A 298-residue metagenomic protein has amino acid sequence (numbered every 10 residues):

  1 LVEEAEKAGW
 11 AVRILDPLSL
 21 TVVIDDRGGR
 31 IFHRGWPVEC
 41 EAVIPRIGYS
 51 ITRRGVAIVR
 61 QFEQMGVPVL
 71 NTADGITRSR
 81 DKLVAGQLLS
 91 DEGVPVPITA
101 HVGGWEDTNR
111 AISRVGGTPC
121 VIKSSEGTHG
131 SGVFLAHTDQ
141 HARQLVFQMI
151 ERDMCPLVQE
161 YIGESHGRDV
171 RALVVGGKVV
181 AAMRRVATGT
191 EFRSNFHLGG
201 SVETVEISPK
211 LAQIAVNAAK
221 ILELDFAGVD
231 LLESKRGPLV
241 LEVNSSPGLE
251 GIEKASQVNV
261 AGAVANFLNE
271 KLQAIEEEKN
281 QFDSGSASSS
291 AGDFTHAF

Functional and structural regions predicted by a protein language model:
L1-L70, V84, D283: ATP-binding N-terminal substructure of ATP-dependent carboxylate-amine bond-forming enzymes
E6, W10-P17, V59-S131: A conserved helix-loop-beta module that forms one wall/lid of the active-site cleft in ATP-utilizing catalytic domains
Y49, N244-S256: Glycine-rich phosphate/pyrophosphate-binding beta-alpha loops
I98, T118-I122, P156-E160, F226-V229: A short linear hydrophobic-aromatic micro-motif
C120, V180-A181, A227, L239-L241: Protein kinase-like catalytic core scaffold
V121, L173, L232-E233: Conserved protein-kinase catalytic-loop segment immediately C-terminal to the catalytic Asp of the HRD motif
S131-L222: Phosphate-binding site of ATP-dependent enzymes
R152-C155, E191-V240, G262-A263, F267-E278 (+2 more regions): A long amphipathic alpha-helix within ATP-dependent nucleotide-binding catalytic cores
